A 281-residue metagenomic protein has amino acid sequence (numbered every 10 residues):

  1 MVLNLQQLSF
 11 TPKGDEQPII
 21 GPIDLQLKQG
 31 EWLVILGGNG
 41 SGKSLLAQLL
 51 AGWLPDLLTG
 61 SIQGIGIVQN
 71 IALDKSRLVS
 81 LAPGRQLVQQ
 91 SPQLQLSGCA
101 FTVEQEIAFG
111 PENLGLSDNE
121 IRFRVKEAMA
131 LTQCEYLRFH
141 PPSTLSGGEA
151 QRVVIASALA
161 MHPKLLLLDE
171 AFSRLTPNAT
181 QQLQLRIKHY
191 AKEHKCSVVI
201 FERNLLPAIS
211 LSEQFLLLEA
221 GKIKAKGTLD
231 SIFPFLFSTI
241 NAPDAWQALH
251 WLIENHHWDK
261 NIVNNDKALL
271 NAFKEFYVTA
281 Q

Functional and structural regions predicted by a protein language model:
T59-S61, I71-Q86: ABC ATPase NBD coupling module
S91, C99-E112: Q-loop/switch helix immediately C-terminal to the Walker
N119-L137: Conserved ABC ATPase "signature" region
P141-L145, E149: Conserved ABC ATPase signature
E202-R203: H-loop/switch region of ABC-family ATPase nucleotide-binding domains
K222-W246: Conserved beta-strand-loop-alpha-helix hinge in the C-terminal portion of ABC ATPase nucleotide-binding domains
F237-Q281: ABC ATPase nucleotide-binding domains
